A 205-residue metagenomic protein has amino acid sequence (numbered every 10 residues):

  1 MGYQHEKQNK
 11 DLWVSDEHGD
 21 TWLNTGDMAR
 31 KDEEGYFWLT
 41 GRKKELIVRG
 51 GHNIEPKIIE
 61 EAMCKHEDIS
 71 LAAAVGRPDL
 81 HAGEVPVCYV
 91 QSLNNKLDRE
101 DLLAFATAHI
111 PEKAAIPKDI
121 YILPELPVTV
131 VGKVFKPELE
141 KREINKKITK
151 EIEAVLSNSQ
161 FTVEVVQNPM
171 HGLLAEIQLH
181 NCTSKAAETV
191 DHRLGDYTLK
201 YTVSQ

Functional and structural regions predicted by a protein language model:
M1-A115, P124-G132, P137-K185, T189: AMP-binding/adenylate-forming catalytic core of the ANL superfamily
E112-I122, N158-Q160, G195-Q205: Conserved short beta-strand edge segments in small beta-sheet-based binding/regulatory domains
L179-Q205: Structured core of small recognition/catalytic domains
